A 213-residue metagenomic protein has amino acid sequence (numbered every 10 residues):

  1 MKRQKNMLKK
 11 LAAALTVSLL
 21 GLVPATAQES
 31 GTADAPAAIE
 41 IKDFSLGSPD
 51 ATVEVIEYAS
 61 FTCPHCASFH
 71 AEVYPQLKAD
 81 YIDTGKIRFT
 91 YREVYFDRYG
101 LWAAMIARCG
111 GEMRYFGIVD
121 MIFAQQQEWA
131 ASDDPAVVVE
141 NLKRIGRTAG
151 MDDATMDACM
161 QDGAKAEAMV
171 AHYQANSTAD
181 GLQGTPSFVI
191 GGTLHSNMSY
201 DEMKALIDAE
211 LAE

Functional and structural regions predicted by a protein language model:
K2-A12, Q28, S60, R144-E213: C-terminal cap of thioredoxin/glutaredoxin-like
K2-D97, V170-Q174, A212-E213: Extracytoplasmic thiol/disulfide redox context detector
K42, W102, M156: Glycine-rich, flexible loop/turn motifs
P49, I82-T84, R114, D180-Q183: Extracellular/periplasmic catalytic domains that process cell-envelope and extracellular macromolecules
I56-Y58, D120-F123, M151-A154: A short alpha-helix capping/helix-coil boundary motif
F61, A67-R147: Structural alpha/beta surface segment adjacent to cysteine/selenocysteine redox centers across thiol/disulfide enzymes
